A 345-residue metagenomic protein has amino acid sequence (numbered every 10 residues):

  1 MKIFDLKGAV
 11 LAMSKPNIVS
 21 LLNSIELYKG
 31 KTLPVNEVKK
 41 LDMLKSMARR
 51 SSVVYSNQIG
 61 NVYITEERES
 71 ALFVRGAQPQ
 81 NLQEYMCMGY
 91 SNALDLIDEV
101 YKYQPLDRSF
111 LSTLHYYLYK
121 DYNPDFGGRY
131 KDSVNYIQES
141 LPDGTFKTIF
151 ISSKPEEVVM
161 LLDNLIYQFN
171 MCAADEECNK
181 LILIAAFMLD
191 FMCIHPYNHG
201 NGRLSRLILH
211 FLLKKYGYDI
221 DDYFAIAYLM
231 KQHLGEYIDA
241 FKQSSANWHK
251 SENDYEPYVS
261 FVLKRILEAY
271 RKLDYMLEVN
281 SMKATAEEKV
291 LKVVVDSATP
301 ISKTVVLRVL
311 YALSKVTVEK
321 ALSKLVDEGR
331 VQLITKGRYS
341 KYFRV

Functional and structural regions predicted by a protein language model:
M1-V345: FIC/Doc superfamily catalytic core
